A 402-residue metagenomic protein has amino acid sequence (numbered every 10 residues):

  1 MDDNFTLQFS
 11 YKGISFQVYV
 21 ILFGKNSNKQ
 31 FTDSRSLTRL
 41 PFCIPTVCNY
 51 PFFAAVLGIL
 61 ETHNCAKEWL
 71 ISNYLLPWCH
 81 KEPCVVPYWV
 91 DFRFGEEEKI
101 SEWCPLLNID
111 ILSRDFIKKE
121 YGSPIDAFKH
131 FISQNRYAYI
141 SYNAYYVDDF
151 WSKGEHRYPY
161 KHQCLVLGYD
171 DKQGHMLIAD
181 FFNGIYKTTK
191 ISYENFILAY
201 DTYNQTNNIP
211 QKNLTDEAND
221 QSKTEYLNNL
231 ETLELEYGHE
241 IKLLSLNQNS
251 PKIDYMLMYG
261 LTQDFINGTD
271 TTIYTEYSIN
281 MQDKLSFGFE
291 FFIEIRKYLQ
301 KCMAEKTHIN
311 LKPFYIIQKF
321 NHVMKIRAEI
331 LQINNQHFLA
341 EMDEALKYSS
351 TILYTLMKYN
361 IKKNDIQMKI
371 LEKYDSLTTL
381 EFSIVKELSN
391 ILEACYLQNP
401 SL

Functional and structural regions predicted by a protein language model:
G13, D171-Y315: Noncatalytic regulatory segments and standalone regulatory/sensor domains
I14-Y19, F23-G24, N28-G122, K223 (+1 more regions): Cysteine-nucleophile protease catalytic domains, especially the papain-like/related folds used in DUB/UBL proteases
Q17, Q163, T188-K190: Well-ordered beta-strand positions in beta-sheet-rich domains
H63-W89, E120-Q173, D180, L392: Active-site-adjacent substructure of cysteine-protease-like catalytic cores
E96-Y145, E234-L235, K242-Q248, I253-G260: Predominantly the structural core of cysteine protease catalytic domains
S245-L402: Charged low-complexity "KEKE/polyampholyte" interaction tracts
